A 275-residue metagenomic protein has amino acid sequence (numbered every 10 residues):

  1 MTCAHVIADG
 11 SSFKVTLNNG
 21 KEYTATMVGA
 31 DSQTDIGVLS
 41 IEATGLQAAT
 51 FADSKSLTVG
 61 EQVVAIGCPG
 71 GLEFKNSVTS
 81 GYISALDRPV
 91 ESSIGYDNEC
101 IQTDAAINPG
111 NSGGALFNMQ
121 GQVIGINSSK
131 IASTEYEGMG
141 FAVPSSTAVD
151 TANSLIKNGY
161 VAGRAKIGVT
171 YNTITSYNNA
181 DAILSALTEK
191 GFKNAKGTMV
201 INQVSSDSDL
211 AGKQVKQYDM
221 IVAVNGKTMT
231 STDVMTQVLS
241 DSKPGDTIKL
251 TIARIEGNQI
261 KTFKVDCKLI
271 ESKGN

Functional and structural regions predicted by a protein language model:
M1-E73, T134, A223, K227-T232 (+4 more regions): Conserved active-site neighborhood of the chymotrypsin/trypsin-like protease fold
A4-F13, L46, I66-G81, D87-G113 (+1 more regions): Active-site loop architecture of trypsin-fold serine endopeptidases
S11, K21, E61, N111-G114 (+3 more regions): Surface-exposed loop/turn positions
S12, T24, A48, S80 (+5 more regions): Conserved beta-strand residues within beta-sheet cores
L17, S40, G67, S80 (+4 more regions): Residue-level signal for short segments within beta-strands and strand-turn junctions of well-structured beta-sheet
A25, I36-G37, A65, A106 (+3 more regions): Small-residue (primarily alanine) positions within well-ordered alpha-helices, especially packing/interaction faces
T26, T58, N118-V123, D150-N275: C-terminal recognition in membrane/secretory proteostasis and scaffolding
A48-S56, G110, N127, V204-S205: Short histidine-centered loop motifs in beta-beta connectors
